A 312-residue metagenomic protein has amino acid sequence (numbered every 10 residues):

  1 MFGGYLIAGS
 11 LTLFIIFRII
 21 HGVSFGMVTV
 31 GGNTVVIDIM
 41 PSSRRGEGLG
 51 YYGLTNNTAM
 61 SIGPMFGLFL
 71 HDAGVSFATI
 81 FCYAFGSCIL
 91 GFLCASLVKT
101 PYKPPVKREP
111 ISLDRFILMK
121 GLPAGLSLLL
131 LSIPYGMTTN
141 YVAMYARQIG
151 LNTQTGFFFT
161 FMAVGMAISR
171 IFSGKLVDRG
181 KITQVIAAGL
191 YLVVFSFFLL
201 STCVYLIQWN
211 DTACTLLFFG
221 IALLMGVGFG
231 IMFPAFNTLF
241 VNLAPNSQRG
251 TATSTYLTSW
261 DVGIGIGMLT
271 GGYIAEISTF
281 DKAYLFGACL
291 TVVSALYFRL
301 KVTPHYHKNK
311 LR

Functional and structural regions predicted by a protein language model:
M1-G9, L192-N210: C-terminal ends and interior cores of transmembrane alpha-helices in multi-pass membrane transporters/permeases
T12-I20, L216-L224: Paired small-residue
F17-T55: Cytoplasmic helix-loop-helix junction between adjacent transmembrane helices in 12-TM secondary transporters
Y51-S96: Helix-loop-helix hairpin linking two adjacent transmembrane segments in secondary transporters
F85-P104, Y297-K301: C-terminal membrane-cytosol helix-exit motif in multi-pass small-molecule transporters
T100-S127: Juxtamembrane intracellular "pre-TM" segments in multi-pass secondary transporters
R170-K181: Helix-to-loop junctions at the C-terminal end of transmembrane segments in multipass secondary transporters
R179-L190: Cytoplasmic membrane-interface "Motif A"-like loop-to-helix N-cap segments of 12-TM Major Facilitator Superfamily
